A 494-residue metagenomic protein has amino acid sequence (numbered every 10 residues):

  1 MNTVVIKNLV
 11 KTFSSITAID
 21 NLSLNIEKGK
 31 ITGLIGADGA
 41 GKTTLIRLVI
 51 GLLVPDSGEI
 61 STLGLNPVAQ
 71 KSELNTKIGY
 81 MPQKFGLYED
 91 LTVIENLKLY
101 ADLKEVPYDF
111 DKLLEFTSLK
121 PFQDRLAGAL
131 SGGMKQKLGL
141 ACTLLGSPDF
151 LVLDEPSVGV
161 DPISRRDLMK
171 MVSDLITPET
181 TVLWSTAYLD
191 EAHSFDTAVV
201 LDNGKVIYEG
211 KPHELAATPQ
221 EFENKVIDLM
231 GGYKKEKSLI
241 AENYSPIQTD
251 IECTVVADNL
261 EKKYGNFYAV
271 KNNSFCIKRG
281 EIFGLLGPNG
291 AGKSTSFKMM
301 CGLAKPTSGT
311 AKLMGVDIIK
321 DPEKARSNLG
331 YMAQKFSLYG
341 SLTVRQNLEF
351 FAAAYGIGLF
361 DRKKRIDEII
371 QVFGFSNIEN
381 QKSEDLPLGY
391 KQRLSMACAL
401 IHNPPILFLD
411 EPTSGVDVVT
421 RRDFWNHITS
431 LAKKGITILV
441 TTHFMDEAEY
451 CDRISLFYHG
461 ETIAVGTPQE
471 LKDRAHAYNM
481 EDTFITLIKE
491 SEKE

Functional and structural regions predicted by a protein language model:
I50, C301: Helix-to-loop junction immediately C-terminal to a conserved catalytic motif
G58-A69, E73-L74, G309-D317, K324-A325: Conserved ABC transporter NBD signature motif
K98, D102-F122, E349, A353 (+1 more regions): Conserved ABC ATPase "signature" region
L140, L168, M396: Hydrophobic anchor residue at the start of the ABC signature
L151-E155, V160, L407-E411: Catalytic Walker B motif of ABC-type/P-loop ATPase nucleotide-binding domains
E209-G210, V465-G466: ABC ATPase "signature
